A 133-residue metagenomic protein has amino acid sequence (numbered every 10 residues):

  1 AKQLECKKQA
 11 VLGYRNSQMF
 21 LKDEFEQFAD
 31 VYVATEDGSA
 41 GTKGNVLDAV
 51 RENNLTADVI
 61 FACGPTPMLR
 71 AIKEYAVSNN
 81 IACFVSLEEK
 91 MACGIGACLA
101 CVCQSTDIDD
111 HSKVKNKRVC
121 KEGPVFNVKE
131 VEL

Functional and structural regions predicted by a protein language model:
A1-K90: FNR/FR-type flavoprotein reductase catalytic core
E24, Y75, S105-D107, V131: Amphipathic, positively biased hydrophobic alpha-helical segments used for protein targeting and membrane insertion
T66, E88-P124: Local cysteine-cluster metal-coordination motifs and their immediate loop/turn environment, predominantly Fe-S cluster
K113, V131-L133: SAM-dependent methyltransferases
V125-V131: Structured surface patches comprising rigid loops and adjacent beta-strands/short helices at the edges of well-ordered
